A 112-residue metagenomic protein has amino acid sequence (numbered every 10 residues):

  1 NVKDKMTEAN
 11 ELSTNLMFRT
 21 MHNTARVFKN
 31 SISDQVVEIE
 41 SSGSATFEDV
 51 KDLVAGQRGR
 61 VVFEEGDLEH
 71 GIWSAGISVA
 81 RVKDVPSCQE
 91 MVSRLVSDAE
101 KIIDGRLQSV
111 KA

Functional and structural regions predicted by a protein language model:
N1-A112: Conserved active-site-proximal phosphate/metal-binding subdomains
